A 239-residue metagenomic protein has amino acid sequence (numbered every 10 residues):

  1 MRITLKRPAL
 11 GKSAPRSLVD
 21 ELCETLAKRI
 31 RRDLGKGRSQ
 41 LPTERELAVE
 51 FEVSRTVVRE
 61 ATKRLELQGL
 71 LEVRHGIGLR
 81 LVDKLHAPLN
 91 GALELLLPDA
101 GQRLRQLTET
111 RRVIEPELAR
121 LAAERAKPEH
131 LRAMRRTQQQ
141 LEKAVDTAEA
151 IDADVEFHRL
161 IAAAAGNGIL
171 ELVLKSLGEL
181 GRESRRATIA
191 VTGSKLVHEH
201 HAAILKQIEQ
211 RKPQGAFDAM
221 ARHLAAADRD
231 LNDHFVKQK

Functional and structural regions predicted by a protein language model:
M1-G11, P213-K239: C-terminal effector-binding regulatory domain of bacterial HTH transcription factors
M1-T110, R120, K237-K239: Short linear motifs at protein or domain termini
L107-R186, V197-A203, G215-A225, D230: Conserved amphipathic alpha-helical segments that form helical-bundle/coiled-coil interaction surfaces
T192-L196: Short helix-capping and inter-helix turn/linker motifs at the boundaries of alpha-helical repeat units
I208-R211: Short acidic-aromatic low-complexity motifs
